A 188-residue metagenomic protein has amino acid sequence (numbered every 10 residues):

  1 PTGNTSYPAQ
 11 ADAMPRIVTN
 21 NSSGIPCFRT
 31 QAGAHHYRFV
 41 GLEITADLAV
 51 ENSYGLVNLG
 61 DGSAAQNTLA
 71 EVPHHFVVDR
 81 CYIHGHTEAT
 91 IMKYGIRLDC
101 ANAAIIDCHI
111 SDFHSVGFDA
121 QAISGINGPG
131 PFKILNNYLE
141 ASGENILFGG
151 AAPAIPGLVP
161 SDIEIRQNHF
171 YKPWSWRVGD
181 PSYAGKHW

Functional and structural regions predicted by a protein language model:
P1-Y54, R80, G85-T87: Right-handed parallel beta-helix/beta-spiral solenoid domain characteristic of secreted/periplasmic
M14, V18-R29, E51-L69, E88-R97 (+3 more regions): Extracellular beta-strand/beta-solenoid scaffold signature
H35-A46, A70-H86, A101-H114, P129-F148 (+2 more regions): Right-handed parallel beta-helix
